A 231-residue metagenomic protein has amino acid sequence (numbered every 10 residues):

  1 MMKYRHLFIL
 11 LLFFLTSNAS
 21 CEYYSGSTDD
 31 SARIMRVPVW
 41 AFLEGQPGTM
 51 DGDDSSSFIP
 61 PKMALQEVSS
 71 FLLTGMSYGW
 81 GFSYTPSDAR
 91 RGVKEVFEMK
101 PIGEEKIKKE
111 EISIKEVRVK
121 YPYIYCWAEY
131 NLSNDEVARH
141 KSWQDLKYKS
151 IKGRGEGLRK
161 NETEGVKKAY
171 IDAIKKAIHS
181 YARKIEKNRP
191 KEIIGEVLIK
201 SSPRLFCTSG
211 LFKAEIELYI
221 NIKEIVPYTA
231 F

Functional and structural regions predicted by a protein language model:
Y4-H6, A19-F231: Domain-level marker for long, solvent-exposed, non-transmembrane regions
H6-L15: Sec-dependent N-terminal signal peptides
